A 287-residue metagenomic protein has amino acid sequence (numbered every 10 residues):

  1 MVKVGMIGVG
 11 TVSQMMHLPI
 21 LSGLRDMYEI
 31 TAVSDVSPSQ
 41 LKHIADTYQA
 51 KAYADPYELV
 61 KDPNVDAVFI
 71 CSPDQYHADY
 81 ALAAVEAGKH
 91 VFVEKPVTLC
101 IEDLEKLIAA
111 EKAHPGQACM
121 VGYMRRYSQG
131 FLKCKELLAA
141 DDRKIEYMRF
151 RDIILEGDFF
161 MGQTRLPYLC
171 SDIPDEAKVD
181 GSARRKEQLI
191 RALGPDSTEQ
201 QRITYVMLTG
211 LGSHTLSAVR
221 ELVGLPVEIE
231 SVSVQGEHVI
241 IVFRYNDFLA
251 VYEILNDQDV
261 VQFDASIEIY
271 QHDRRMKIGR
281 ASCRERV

Functional and structural regions predicted by a protein language model:
M1-Y48: N-terminal Rossmann-like dinucleotide-binding module
Y28-A32, D66-V68, A118, V206: Short active-site oxyanion
V33, V68, M148, A250: Receiver (REC) domain switch-region micro-motif
Y48-A110: Beta-loop-alpha module in the N-terminal Rossmann-like domain of NAD(P)-dependent dehydrogenases, especially those
T98-V179: A contiguous active-site-proximal alpha/beta segment in oxidoreductase catalytic domains
G122-Q129, E156, F160-P226: Mid-domain beta-loop-alpha active-site segment that forms a flexible, acidic cofactor/metal-binding surface
I190, S197-R280: Contiguous beta-strand/loop segments that form the cofactor/metal-binding neighborhood of enzyme cores
A281-V287: Conserved small/polar residues in nucleotide/adenosyl-binding loops
